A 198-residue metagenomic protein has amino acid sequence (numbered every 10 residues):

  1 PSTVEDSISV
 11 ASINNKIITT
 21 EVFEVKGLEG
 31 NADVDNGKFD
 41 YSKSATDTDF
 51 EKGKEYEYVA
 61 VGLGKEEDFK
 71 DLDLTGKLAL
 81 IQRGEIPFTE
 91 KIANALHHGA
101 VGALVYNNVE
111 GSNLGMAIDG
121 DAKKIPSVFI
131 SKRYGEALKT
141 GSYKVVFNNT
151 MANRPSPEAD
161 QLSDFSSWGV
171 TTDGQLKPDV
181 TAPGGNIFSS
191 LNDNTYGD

Functional and structural regions predicted by a protein language model:
P1-P178, A182, N192: Structured lumen-facing ectodomains of secretory-pathway proteins
N194-D198: Short pre-catalytic strand/loop immediately N-terminal to key active-site residues, enriched for Gly-Thr
